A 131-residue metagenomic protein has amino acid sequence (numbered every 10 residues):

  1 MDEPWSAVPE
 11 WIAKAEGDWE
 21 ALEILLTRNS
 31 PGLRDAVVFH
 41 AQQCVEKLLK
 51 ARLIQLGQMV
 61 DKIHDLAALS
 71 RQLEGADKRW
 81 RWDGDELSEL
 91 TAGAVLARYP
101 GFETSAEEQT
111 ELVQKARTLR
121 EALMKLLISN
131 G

Functional and structural regions predicted by a protein language model:
M1-G131: Terminal alpha-helical segments
